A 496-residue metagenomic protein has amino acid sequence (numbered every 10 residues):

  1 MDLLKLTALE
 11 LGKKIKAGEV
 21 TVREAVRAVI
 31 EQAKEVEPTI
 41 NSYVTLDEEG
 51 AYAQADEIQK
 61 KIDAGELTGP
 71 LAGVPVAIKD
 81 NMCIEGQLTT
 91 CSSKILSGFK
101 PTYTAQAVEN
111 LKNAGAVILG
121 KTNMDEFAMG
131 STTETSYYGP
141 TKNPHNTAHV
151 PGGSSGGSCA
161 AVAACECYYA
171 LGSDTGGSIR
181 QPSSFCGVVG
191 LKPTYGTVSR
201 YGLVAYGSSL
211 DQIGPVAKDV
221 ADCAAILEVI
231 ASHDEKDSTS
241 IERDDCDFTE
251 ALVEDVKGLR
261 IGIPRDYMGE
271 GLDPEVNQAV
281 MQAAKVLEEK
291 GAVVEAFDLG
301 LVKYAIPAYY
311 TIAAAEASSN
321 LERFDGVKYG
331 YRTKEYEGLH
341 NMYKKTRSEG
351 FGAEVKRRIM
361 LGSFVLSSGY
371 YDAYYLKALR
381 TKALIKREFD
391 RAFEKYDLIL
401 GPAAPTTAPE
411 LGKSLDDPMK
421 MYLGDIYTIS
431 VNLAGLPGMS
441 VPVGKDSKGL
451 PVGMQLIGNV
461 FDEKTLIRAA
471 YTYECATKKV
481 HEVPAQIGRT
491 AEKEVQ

Functional and structural regions predicted by a protein language model:
M1-Y52, E289, F364, E482-Q496: An N-terminal boundary/leader segment
G12-K13, L301-V302, D325-L433, V483-K493: Serine-dependent amide/ester hydrolase catalytic core
A25-I30, A308-Y309, V355-S363: Short alpha-helical scaffolding segments that buttress acidic/His motifs in well-ordered protein cores
V29, A51, T104, C223 (+5 more regions): Residue-level signal for inorganic ion chemistry
E35, A164-G271, N277, M281-K290 (+3 more regions): Structural helix-boundary/capping segments
N41-V44, D237-D245, L259-R260, P264-D266 (+3 more regions): Flexible, acidic loop-helix segments that line cofactor/substrate-binding pockets
L71-C91, E250-G262, A315-K386, P437-G453: Short helix-loop capping/hinge segments that flank enzyme active sites or metal/cofactor-binding pockets
L71-I213, D266, A315, G401-M419: Short glycine/serine-rich loop/turn segments
